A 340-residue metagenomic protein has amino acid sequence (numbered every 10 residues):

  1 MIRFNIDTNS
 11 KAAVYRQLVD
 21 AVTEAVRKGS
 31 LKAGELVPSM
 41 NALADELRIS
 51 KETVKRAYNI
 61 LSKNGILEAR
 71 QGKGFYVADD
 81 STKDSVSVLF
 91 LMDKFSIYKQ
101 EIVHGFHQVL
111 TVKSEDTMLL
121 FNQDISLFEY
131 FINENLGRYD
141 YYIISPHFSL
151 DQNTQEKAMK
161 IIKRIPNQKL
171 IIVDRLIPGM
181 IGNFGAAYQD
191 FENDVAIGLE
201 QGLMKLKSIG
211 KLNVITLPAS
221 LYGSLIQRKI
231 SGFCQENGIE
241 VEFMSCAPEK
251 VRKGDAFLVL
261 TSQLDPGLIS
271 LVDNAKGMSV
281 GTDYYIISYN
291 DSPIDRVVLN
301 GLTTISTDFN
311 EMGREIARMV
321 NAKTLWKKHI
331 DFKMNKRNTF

Functional and structural regions predicted by a protein language model:
M1-D45, N133: Extreme N-terminal segment that seeds HTH/winged-HTH DNA-binding domains in transcriptional regulators
K32-A69: N-terminal helix-turn-helix
L36-V37, A69-K83: Short, Lys/Arg-rich nucleic-acid/phosphate-binding segment
A78, K83-I197, A256, Q263: Alpha-helical recognition/docking segments in bacterial nutrient-uptake and carbohydrate-utilization systems
L110-N122, L212-T216, S231-A247, D255-A256: Short beta-strand elements in bilobed, periplasmic/extracellular small-molecule ligand-binding domains
L176-N213, N290, I305-L325: Hydrophobic alpha-helical segments within soluble ligand-binding/sensing domains
N193-C234, K328-F340: An alpha-beta-alpha
D255, Q263-F340: Flexible loop/turn connectors
